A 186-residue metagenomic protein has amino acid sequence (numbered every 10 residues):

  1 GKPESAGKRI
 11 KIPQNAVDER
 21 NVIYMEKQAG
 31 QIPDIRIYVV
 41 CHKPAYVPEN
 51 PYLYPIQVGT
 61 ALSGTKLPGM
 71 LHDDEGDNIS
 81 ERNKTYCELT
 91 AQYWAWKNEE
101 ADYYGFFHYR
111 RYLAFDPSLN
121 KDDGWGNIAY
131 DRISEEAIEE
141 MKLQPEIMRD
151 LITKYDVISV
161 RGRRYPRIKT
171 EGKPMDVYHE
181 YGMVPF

Functional and structural regions predicted by a protein language model:
G1-Y24: N-terminal amphipathic/basic-hydrophobic helices that include classical n-h-c signal peptides and signal-anchor
R20-F186: ER/Golgi luminal nucleotide-sugar-dependent glycosyltransferases, focusing on the catalytic module
